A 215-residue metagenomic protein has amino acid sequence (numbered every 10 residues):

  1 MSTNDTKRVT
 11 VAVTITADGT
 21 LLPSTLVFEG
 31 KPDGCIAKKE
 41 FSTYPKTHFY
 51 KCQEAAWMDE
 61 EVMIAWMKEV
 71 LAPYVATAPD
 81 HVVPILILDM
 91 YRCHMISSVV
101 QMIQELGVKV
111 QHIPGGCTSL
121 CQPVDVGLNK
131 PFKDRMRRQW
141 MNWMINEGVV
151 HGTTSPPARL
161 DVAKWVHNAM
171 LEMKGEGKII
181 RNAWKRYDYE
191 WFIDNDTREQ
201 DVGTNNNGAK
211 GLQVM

Functional and structural regions predicted by a protein language model:
M1-D80: Electropositive, glycine- and tryptophan-enriched low-complexity nucleic-acid-binding patches
T16, T47-F49, A55-A56, K68-C93 (+2 more regions): Acidic, serine/proline-rich intrinsically disordered regulatory segments in large eukaryotic nuclear proteins
